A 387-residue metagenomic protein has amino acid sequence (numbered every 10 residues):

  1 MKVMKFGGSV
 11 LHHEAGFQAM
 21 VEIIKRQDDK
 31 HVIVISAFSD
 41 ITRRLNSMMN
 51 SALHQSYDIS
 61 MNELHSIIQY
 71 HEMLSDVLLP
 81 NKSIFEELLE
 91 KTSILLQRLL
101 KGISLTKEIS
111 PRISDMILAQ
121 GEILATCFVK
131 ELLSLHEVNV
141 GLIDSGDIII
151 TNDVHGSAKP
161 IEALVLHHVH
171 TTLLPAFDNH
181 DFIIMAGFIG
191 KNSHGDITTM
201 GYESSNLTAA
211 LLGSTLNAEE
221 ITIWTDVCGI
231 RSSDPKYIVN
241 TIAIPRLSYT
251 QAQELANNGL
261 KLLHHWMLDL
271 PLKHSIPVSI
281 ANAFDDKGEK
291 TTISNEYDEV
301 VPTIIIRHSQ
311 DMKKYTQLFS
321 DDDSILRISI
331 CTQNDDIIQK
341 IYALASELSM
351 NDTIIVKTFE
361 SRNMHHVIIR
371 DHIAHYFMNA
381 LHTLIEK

Functional and structural regions predicted by a protein language model:
M1-L260, N363-R370: Nucleotide/pyrophosphate-binding catalytic subdomain
D29, V138, I276, M350-T353: Short phosphate-binding/catalytic loops that engage adenosine nucleotides
H31, H71, H264, S279 (+1 more regions): Histidine-centered active-site/metal-ligand motif
F38-S39, D147, V227-G229, H274 (+3 more regions): Glycine-rich beta-alpha junction loops
T126, N206, H264, I338-I341: Generic non-transmembrane alpha-helix signal with a bias for helix starts/N-cap capping motifs
L132, L270, L344-E347: Alpha-helical scaffold elements within enzyme catalytic domains, especially in hydrolases
R246-S294, E299-V301: A conserved active-site cap/scaffold subdomain adjacent to cofactor or substrate pockets
E289-K387: A conserved regulatory-domain signal marking ACT and ACT-like small-molecule sensing domains and adjacent regulatory
